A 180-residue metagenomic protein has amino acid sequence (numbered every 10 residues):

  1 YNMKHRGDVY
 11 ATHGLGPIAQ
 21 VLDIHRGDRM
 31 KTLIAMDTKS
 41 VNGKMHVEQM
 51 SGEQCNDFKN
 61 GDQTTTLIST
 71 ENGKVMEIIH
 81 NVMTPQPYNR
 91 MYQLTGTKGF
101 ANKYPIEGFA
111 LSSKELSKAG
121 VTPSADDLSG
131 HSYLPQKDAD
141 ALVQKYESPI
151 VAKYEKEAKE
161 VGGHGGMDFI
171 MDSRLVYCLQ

Functional and structural regions predicted by a protein language model:
Y1-F58, L175: Predominantly a Rossmann-like dinucleotide-binding segment in NAD(P)-dependent oxidoreductases
N2-D8, E53-C55, H80-N81, E155-G165 (+1 more regions): Active-site rim elements
A19, P85-G96, F100-P105, A110-Q180: C-terminal helical cap and adjacent loop that interface with cofactors, partners, or active-site loops
M36-N42, N72, V82-P85, K98: Glycine-rich beta-alpha junction loops
K59-G61, P87: Short, surface-exposed loop/turn motifs at beta-strand boundaries within globular domains
G61, T66-G73, G96: Active-site beta-strand termini and strand-to-loop segments that position acidic
V75-E77, F100: Short, mixed charged/polar active-site loops that provide acid/base catalysis or chelate metal/phosphate cofactors
